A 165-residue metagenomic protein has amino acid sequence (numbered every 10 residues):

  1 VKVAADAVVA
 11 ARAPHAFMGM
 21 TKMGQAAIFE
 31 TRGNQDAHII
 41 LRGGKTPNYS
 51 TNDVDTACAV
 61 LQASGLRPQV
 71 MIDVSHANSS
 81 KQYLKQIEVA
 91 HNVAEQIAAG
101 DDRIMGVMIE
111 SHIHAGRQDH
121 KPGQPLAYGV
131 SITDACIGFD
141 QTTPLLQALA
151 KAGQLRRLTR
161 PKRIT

Functional and structural regions predicted by a protein language model:
V1-Y49, D53, H76-A77, K81 (+5 more regions): Active-site-facing alpha/beta catalytic cores
G24-D36, V60-M71, D119-G123: A glycine-rich, aromatic-flanked flexible loop/lid motif
G44-N48, V54-R67: A structural preference for long, well-packed, hydrophobic secondary-structure segments
A63-M71, A99-M108, R156-I164: Flexible, glycine/charged-enriched surface loops at secondary-structure junctions
I72, G138: Conserved, mostly hydrophobic/aromatic
Q118-C136: Acidic, Ser/Thr-rich peripheral helices and adjacent loops at domain boundaries
F139-T165: A cross-taxonomic marker for long C-terminal extensions/tails that follow the last structured domain
